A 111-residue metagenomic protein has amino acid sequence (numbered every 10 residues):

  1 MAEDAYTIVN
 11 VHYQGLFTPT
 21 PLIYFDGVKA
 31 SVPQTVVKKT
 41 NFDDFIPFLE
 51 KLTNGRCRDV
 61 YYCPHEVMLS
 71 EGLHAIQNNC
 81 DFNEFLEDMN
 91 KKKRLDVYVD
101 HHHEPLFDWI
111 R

Functional and structural regions predicted by a protein language model:
M1-R111: Phospho-regulated scaffold assembly regions enriched in serine/threonine/proline and acidic residues, encompassing
